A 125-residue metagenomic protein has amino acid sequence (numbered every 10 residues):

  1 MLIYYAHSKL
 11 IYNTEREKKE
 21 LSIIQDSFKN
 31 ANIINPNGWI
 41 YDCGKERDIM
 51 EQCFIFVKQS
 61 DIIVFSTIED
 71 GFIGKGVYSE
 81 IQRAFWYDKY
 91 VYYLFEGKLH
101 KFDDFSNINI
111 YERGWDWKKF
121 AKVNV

Functional and structural regions predicted by a protein language model:
M1-V125: Conserved catalytic or regulatory cores that recognize and/or transform ribose-phosphate-containing ligands
